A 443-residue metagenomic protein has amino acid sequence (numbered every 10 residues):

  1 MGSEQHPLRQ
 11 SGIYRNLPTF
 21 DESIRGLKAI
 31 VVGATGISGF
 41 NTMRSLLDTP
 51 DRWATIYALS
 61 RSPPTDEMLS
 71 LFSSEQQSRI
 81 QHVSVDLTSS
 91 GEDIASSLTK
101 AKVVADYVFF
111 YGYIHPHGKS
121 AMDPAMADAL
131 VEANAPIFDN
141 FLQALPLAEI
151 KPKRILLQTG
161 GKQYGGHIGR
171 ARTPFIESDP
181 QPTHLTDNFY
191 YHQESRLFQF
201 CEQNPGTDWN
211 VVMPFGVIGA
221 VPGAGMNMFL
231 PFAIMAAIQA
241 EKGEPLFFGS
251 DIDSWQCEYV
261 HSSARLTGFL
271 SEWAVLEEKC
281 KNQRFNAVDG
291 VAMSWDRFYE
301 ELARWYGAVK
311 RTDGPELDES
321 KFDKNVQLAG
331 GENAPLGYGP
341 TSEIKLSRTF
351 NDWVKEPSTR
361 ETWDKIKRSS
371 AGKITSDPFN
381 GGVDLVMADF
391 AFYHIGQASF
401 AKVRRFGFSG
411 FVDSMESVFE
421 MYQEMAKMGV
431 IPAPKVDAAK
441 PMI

Functional and structural regions predicted by a protein language model:
G12-R52: N-terminal Rossmann NAD(P)H-binding glycine-rich loop of SDR-like oxidoreductase domains
A29, T65-P136, N140: NAD(P)H-binding glycine-rich loop region in Rossmannoid oxidoreductase-like domains and their noncatalytic homologs
D106-F189, N210: Conserved Rossmann-fold NAD(P)-dependent oxidoreductase catalytic core, especially the SDR/UDP-sugar
Q158-T159, S195-M226: Conserved beta-loop-beta element that borders a ligand/cofactor-binding pocket
H192, N227, I252-V275, N282-Q283 (+1 more regions): Substrate-positioning beta->alpha
G219-M235, A274-F285: Glycine/proline-rich active-site loop of Rossmann-fold NAD(P)-dependent oxidoreductases
I234-R265, K279, N286-V288: A conserved pocket-lining segment of Rossmann-fold NAD(P)-dependent short-chain dehydrogenase/reductase
L270-L385, S399-A401, R405, Y422-G429 (+1 more regions): Mid/C-terminal beta-alpha module of Rossmann-like enzyme folds, strongest in SDR-family dehydrogenases/epimerases
